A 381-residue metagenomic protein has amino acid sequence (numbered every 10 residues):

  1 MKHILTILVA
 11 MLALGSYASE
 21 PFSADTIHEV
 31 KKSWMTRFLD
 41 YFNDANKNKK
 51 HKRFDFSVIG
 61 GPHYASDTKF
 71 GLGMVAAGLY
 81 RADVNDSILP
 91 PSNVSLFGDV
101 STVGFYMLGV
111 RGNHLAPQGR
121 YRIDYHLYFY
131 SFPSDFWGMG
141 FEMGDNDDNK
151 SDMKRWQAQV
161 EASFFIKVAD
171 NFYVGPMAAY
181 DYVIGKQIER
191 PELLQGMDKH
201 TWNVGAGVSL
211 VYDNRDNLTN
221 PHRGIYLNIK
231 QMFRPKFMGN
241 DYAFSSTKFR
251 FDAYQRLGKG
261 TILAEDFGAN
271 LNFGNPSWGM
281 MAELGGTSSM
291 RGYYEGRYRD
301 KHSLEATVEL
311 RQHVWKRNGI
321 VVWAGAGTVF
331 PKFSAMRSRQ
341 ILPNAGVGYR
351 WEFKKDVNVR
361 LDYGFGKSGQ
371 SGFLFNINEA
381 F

Functional and structural regions predicted by a protein language model:
M1-T26: Bacterial Sec-dependent N-terminal signal peptides
E20-D124, M197-H222, Q312-G319, V329-F333 (+2 more regions): Outer-membrane beta-barrel initiation region
N48-S57, H63-D198, N358-V359, G366-F381: Gram-negative/organellar outer-membrane beta-barrel architecture
V58-G60, A76, V94-G98, I123-L127 (+9 more regions): Membrane-embedded beta-strand positions of outer-membrane beta-barrel proteins
S95-F97, G144-K150, P191-M197, F233-G239 (+2 more regions): Extracellular loop and loop/strand-boundary signature of outer-membrane beta-barrel proteins
G207, V211, D216-H313: C-terminal outer-membrane beta-barrel translocator/porin domains of Gram-negative envelope proteins and their
G207-V208, V347-F353, Q370-F381: Outer-membrane beta-barrel "beta-signal"
N272-R360: Outer membrane beta-barrel transmembrane domains
